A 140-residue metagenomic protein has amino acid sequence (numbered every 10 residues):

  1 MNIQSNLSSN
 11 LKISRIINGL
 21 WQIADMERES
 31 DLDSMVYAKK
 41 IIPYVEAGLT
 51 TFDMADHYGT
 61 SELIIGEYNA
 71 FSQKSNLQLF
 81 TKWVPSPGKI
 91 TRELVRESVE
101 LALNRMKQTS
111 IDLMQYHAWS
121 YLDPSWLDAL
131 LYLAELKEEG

Functional and structural regions predicted by a protein language model:
M1-L77, E138: N-terminal binding-site loop/beta-alpha segment at the start of enzyme catalytic domains that lines or forms
N18, M54, T81, L113-Y116: Conserved beta-strand positions
Q22, P43, F80, K89-R92 (+1 more regions): A generic structural signal for ordered alpha-helices
I23, G59, S86, A118-Y121: Residue-level marker for beta-strand->alpha-helix junctions and adjacent short loops that shape enzyme
R28, L32, K89-G140: Glycine/proline-rich, positively charged, aromatic-decorated active-site loop/lid region on the catalytic face
V45-T51, W83-V84, T109-M114: Short C-terminal domain-edge/linker segments immediately following a structured domain
F71-E93, H117-A118: Structural motif corresponding to the early beta-alpha repeats
